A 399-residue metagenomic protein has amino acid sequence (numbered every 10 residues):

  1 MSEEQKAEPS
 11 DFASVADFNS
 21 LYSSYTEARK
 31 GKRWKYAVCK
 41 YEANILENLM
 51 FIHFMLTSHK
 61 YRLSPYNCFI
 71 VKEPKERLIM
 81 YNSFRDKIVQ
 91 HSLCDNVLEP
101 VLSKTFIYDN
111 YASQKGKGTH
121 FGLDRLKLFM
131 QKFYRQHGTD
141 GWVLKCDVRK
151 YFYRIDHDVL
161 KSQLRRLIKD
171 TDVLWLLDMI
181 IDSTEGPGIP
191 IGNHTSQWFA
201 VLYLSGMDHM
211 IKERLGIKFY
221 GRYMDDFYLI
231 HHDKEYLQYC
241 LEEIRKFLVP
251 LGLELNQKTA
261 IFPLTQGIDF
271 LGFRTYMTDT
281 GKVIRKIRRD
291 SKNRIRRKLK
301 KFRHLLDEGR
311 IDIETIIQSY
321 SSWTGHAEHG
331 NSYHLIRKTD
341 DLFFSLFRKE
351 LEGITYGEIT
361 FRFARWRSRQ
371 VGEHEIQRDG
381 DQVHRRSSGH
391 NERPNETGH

Functional and structural regions predicted by a protein language model:
M1, N82, H91, S183 (+4 more regions): Right-hand nucleic-acid polymerase module
M1-D11, N96-Y153: Active-site-proximal segment of RNA-dependent polymerases
M1-M50: Non-catalytic, polymerase-adjacent accessory regions of viral genome-replication enzymes
G31-C39, S64-I88, T105-G118, I180-V201: Short, conserved non-catalytic motifs in the polymerase core
A37-Y41, L63-I70, K104-N110, G138-K145 (+3 more regions): Short coil/turn segments at secondary-structure boundaries
L49-Y66, L164-K169: An acidic intrinsically disordered interaction segment
M55, D124-M224, Y228-R245, N256 (+3 more regions): Conserved polymerase palm-domain catalytic core
R369, H374, R378-H384, H390-N391 (+1 more regions): Low-complexity basic/metal-binding stretches
